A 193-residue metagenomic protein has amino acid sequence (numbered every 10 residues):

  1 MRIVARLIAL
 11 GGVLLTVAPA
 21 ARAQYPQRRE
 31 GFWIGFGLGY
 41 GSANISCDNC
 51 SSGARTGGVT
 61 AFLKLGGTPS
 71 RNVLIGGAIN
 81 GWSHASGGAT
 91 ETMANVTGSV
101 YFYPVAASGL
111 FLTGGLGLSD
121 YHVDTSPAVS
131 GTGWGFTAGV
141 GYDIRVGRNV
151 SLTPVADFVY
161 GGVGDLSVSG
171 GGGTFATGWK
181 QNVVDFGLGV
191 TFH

Functional and structural regions predicted by a protein language model:
M1-R28: Cleavable N-terminal export/targeting peptides
A9, S51, V100, S126 (+2 more regions): Residues at structural and domain junctions
Q24-F32, L38-N44, V59-A156, Y160 (+1 more regions): Gram-negative (and chloroplast) outer-membrane scaffold detector with strong preference for beta-barrel transmembrane
D48-S51, G164-T177: Solvent-exposed loop segments that connect transmembrane elements
